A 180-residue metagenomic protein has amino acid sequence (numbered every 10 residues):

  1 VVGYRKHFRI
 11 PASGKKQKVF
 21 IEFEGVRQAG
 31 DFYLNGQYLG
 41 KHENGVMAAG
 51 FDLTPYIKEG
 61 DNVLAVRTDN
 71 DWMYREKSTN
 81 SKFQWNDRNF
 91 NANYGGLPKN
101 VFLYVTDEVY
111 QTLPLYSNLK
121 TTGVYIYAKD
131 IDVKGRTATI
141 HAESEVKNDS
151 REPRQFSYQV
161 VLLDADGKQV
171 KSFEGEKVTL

Functional and structural regions predicted by a protein language model:
V1-K120, D149-S150, Q159, D164-D166 (+1 more regions): Accessory beta-strand-rich segments of carbohydrate-active enzymes
Y125-E145: Contiguous beta-strand segments within globular domains
R136, K147-Q155: A short beta-turn/strand-edge loop motif at beta-sheet boundaries
A138-A142, Y158-V160, E176: One face of beta-strands
A142, A165-K171: Surface-exposed turn/loop modules enriched in turn-prone residues
P153-Q159, K171-F173: Short flexible loop/turn segments that cap and initiate beta-strands
Q169-L180: Intrinsically disordered, low-complexity Pro/Gly/Ser/Thr-rich segments with frequent PxxP/GP/PP motifs and embedded
